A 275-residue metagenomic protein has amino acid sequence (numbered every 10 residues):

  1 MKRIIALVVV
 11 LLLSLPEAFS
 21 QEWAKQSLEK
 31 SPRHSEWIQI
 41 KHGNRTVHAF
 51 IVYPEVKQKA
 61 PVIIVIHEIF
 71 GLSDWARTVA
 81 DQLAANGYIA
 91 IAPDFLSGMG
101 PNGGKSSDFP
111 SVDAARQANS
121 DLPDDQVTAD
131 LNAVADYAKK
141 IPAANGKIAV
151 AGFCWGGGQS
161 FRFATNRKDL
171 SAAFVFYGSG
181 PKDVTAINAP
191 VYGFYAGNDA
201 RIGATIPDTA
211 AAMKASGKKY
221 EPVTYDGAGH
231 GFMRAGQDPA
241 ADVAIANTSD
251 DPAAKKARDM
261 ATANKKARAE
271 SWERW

Functional and structural regions predicted by a protein language model:
A24, L28-S31, W37-K140, G236 (+1 more regions): Serine-hydrolase catalytic machinery in alpha/beta-hydrolase-like enzymes
Y137, K147-A149, A172-F174: Residue in the alpha/beta-hydrolase core beta-strand immediately N-terminal to the catalytic nucleophile
P142-F153: Alpha/beta-hydrolase fold nucleophile elbow
G152-G156, S160: Gly/Ala-rich beta-loop-alpha elbow adjacent to hydrolase catalytic centers
D169-S179: A conserved short beta-strand
I187, G193-Y195: Short beta-strand/loop motif that positions the catalytic acidic residue of the alpha/beta-hydrolase fold
G197-G203, H230-G231: Acidic catalytic loop of the alpha/beta-hydrolase fold
K219-W275: C-terminal catalytic histidine-bearing segment of alpha/beta-hydrolase fold enzymes
